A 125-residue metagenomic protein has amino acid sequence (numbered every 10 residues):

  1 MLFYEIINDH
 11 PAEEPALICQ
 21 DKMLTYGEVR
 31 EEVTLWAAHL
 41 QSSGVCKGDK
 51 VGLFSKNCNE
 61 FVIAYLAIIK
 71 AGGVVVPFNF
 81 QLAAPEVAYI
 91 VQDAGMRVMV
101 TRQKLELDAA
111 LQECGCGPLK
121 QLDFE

Functional and structural regions predicted by a protein language model:
M1-P15: A short N-terminal helical cap/helix-turn-helix that marks the beginning of AMP-binding/adenylate-forming
L2-I6, W36, E86, E106: Hydrophobic alpha-helical segments typical of transmembrane helices and their membrane-interface/capping positions
I7-H10, D21, G27, Q103 (+1 more regions): Residues at the C-termini of beta-strands that transition into short coil/loop
P11-E13, K47, Q92-G95: Residue-level preference for short coil/turn positions at secondary-structure junctions
P15-C58, V62, L66, A83-A88: Conserved AMP-binding/adenylate-forming core of the ANL superfamily
S42-S43, K70-E125: Structural core segment of the AMP-binding/adenylate-forming
